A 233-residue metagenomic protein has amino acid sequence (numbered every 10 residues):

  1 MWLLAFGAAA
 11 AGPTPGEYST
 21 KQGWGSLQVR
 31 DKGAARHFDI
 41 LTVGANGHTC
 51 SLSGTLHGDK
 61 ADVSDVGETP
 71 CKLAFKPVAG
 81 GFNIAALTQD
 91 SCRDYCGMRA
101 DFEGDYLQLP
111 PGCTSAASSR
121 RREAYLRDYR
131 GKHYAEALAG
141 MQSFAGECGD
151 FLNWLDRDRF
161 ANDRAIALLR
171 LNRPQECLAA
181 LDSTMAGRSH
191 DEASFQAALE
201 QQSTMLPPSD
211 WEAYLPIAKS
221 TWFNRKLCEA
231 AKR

Functional and structural regions predicted by a protein language model:
A11-G25, F102-Q108, S119-E123: Tryptophan-anchored aromatic micro-motifs
T20-G58, K132, L138-F151: N-terminal glycine/threonine-rich, aromatic-flanked beta-hairpin/loop signature
Q22-L27, T42-G80, R173-Q175, D182-M185: Contiguous, well-ordered beta-strand patches that form the walls/edges of small beta-barrel/beta-sandwich domains
S51-K60, T88-R121, D128: Edge beta-strand at a domain terminus
T114-F151, C228: Alpha-helical segment of the N-proximal tetratricopeptide repeat
D191-R233: Terminal, low-structured helical/coil segments at or just beyond the last alpha-helical repeat
